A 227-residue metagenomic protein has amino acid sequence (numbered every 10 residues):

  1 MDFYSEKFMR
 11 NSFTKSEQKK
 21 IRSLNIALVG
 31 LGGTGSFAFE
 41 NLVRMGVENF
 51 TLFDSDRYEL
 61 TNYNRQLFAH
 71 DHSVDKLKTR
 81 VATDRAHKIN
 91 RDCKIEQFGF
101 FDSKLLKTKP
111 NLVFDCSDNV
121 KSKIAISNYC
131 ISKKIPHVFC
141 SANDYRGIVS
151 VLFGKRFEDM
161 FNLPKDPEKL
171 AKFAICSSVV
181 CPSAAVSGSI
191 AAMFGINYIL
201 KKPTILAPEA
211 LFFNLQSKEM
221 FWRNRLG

Functional and structural regions predicted by a protein language model:
M1-I26, F161: N-terminal charged helix/coil linker that caps or initiates catalytic domains
R22-G46, T51-D54: Glycine-rich adenosine-cofactor-binding loop
A38-F39, A82, I126: Hydrophobic residues within alpha-helices that form the first helical element adjacent to the glycine-rich loop
V47, L52-I89: Glycine-rich phosphate-binding loop and adjoining beta1-alpha1-beta2 segment of Rossmann-like nucleotide-binding folds
E48, D92-K94, P136: Residue-level detector of anion-binding/catalytic polar loops
L52, I95-G99, F139: A structural preference for short, hydrophobic beta-strand core positions in alpha/beta folds
D75-L112, C116-K123: A structured beta-alpha segment of the ubiquitous adenosine-cofactor-binding alpha/beta core
L105-L112, C116-G227: Glycine-rich phosphate/adenylate-binding loop
